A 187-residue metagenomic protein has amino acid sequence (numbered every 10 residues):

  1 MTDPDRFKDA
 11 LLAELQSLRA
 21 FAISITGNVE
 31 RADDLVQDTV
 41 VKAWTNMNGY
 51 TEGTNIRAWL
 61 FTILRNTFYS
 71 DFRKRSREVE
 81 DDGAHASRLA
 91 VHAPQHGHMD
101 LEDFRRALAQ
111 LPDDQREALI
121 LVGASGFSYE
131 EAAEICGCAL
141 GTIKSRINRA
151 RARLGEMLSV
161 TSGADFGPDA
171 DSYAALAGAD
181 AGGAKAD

Functional and structural regions predicted by a protein language model:
M1-A20, E30-D33: A short, charge-rich alpha-helical start-of-domain segment used by transcription regulators
R6, I135, A152-D187: C-terminal edge and immediately downstream basic/flexible tail or linker adjoining helix-turn-helix-like DNA-binding
D34-V41, T54-N66: Structural recognition of an alpha-helix C-terminal capping motif at a helix-to-coil junction
D38-N55, K74-S76: Sigma70-family region 2
T51-E52, T62-D82, G97, R149 (+1 more regions): Arg/Lys-rich amphipathic alpha helix in sigma70-family domain 2
S70, R77-R105, S128, P168-G183: Internal acidic/polar
A109, D113, S125-T142, E156: Helix-turn-helix DNA-binding module
A118-V122: A short pre-motif secondary-structure segment
